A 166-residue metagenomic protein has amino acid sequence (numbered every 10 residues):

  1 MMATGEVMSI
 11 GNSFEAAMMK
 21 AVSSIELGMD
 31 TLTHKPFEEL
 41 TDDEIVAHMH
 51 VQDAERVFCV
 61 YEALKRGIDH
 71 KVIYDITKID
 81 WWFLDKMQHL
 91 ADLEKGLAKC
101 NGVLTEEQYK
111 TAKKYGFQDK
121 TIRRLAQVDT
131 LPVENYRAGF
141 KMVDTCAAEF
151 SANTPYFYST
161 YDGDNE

Functional and structural regions predicted by a protein language model:
M1-E166: ATP-dependent carboxylate/acyl-activation modules
